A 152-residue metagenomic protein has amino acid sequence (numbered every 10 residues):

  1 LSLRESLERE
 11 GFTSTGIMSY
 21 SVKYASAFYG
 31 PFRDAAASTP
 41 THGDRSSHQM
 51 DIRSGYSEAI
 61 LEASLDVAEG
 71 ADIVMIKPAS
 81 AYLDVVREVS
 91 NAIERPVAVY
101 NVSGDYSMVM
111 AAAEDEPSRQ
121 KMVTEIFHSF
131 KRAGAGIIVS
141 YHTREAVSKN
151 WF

Functional and structural regions predicted by a protein language model:
L1-F152: Alpha/beta enzyme core
